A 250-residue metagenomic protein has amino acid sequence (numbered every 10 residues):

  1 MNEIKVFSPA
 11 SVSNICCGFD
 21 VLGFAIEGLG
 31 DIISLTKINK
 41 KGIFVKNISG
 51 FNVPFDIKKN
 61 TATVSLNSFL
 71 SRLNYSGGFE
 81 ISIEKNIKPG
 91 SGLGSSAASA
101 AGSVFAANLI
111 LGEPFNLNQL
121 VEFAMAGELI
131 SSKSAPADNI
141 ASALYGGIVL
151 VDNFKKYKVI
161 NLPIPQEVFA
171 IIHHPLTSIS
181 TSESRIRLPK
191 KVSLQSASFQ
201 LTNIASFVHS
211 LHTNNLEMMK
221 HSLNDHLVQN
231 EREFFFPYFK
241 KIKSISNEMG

Functional and structural regions predicted by a protein language model:
M1-S91, F105, L109-F115, G146: ATP-binding N-lobe of GHMP and related small-molecule kinases
A10, G28, H174-I179, H226-L227: Glycine-rich beta-alpha junction loops
N14, F24-E27, S132-A135, A141-A143 (+3 more regions): Solvent-exposed alpha-helices and their adjacent loops that cap or buttress functional pockets in soluble metabolic
G23, V53-N60, V192-F199, E231-E233: Active-site pocket-shaping loop/turn-to-helix segments
S65-R72, Q119, F123-G127, S210 (+1 more regions): Generic non-transmembrane alpha-helical segments
S76-K158: Gly/Ser-rich oxyanion-binding loop with an adjacent helix/lid that shapes the negatively charged ligand pocket
V149, N153-I160, S178-S210, M219: Anionic-ligand binding region
L211-G250: Glycine-rich, charge-dense phosphate/pyrophosphate-binding loop(s) and the adjacent flexible "lid"/catalytic subdomain
